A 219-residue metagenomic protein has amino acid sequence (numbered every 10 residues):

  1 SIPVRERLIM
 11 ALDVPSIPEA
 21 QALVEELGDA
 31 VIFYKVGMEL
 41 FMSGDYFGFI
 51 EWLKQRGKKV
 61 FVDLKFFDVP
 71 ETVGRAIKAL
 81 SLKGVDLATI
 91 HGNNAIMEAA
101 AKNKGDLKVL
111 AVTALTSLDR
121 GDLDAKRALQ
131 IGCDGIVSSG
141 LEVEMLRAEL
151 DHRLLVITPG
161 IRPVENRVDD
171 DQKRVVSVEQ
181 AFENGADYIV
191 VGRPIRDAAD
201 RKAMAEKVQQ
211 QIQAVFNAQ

Functional and structural regions predicted by a protein language model:
S1-A22, E144, A148-D151, V176 (+2 more regions): N-terminal amphipathic alpha-helix/helix-capping segment at the start of soluble metabolic enzymes
I2-L8, D68-V168: Conserved anion-binding
M10, Y34, K65, A88 (+5 more regions): Conserved, mostly hydrophobic/aromatic
L23, V62, E71-L80, N166-I189 (+1 more regions): Catalytic cores of alpha/beta
G28, I50-K54, A100-G105, L129 (+2 more regions): Surface-exposed amphipathic alpha-helices with a cationic face
D29, R56, K83, I131 (+1 more regions): Structural motif
I32-D86: Metabolite-binding pocket within alpha/beta catalytic cores that recognizes anionic/polar moieties
K83-I96, E142, R174-M204: Glycine-rich phosphate-binding active-site loops on the catalytic face of alpha/beta enzymes
